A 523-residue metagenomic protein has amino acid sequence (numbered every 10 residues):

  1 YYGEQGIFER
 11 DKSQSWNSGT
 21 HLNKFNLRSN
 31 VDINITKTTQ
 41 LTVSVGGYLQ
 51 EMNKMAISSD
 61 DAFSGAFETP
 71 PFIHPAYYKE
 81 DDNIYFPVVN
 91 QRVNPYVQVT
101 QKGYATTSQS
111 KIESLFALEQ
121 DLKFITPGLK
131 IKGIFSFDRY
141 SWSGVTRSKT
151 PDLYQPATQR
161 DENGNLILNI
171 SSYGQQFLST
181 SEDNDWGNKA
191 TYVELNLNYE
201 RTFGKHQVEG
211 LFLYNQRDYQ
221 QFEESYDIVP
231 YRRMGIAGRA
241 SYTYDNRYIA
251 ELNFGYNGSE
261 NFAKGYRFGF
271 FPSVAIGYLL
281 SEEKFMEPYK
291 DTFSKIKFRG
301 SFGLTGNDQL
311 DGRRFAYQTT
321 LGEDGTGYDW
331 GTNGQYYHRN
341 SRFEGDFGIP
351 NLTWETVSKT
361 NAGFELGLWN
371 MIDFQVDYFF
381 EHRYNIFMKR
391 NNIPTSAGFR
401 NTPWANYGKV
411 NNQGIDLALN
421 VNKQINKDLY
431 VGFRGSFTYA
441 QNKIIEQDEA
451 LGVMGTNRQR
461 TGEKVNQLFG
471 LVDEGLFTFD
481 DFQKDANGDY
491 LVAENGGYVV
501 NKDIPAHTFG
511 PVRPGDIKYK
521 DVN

Functional and structural regions predicted by a protein language model:
Y1, Q5-I7, S18-V93, G103-K111 (+7 more regions): Flexible loop and strand-edge segments within Gram-negative outer membrane beta-barrel domains
Y1-E4, G47-E51, F137-S143, Y214-F222 (+7 more regions): Transmembrane beta-strands of outer-membrane beta-barrel pores
Y2-T42, M52-M55, V93-K111, N184-G187 (+8 more regions): Outer-membrane beta-barrel proteins
E9-R10, T42-P70, F137-A157, Q216-E224 (+5 more regions): Outer-membrane beta-barrel and related beta-rich outer-membrane complex signature in Gram-negative bacteria
T38, D121-I131, G144-T146, T202-V208 (+10 more regions): Short loop/turn motifs that connect adjacent beta-strands in outer-membrane beta-barrel proteins
I57, Q424-N523: Conserved small-residue
E68, E287-T356, D377-V410, D448 (+1 more regions): Solvent-exposed loop/turn elements at secondary-structure boundaries
I73-D81, Y85-P87, K149-E251, S259-A263: Outer-membrane beta-barrel transmembrane domain signature of Gram-negative proteins, especially the mid-to-C-terminal
